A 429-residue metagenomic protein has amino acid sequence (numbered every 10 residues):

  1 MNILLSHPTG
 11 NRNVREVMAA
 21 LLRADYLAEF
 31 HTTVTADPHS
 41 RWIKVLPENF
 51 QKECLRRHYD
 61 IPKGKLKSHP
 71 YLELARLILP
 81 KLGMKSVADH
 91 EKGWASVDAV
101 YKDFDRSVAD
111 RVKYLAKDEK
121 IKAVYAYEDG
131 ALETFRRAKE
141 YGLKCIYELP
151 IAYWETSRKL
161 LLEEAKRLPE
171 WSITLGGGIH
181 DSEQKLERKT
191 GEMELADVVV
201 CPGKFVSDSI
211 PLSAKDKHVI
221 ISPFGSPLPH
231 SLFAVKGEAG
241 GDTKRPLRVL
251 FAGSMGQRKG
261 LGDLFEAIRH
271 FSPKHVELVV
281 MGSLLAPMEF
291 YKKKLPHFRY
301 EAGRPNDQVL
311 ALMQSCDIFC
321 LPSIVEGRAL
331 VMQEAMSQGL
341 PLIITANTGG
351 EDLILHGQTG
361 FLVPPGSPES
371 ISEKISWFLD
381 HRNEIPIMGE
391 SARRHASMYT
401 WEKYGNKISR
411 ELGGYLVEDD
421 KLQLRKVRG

Functional and structural regions predicted by a protein language model:
I43-V45, R76-A95, Y141, C145-E187: Acceptor-binding helix/loop patch of EC 2.4 sugar-transfer enzymes, predominantly nucleotide-sugar-dependent
K166-F233: Donor nucleotide-sugar binding/catalytic pocket of nucleotide-sugar-dependent glycosyltransferases
M193, A311-C316: Short alpha-helical donor nucleotide-sugar binding micro-motif in glycosyltransferases
S226, G240-K259, F265-H270: Conserved donor-binding/catalytic core segment of Leloir-type glycosyltransferases
M288-L310: Nucleotide-activated donor-binding/catalytic signature segment of Leloir-type glycosyltransferases, i.e., the conserved
I324: Aromatic "clamp/platform" in nucleotide-sugar-dependent glycosyltransferases that forms part of the donor/acceptor
M332, P341-I344: Short hydrophobic beta-strand element within catalytic cores of glycosyltransferases and related nucleotide-activated
H356-G357, F361-S367, W377-R382: Conserved acidic donor-binding segment of nucleotide-sugar-dependent glycosyltransferases
